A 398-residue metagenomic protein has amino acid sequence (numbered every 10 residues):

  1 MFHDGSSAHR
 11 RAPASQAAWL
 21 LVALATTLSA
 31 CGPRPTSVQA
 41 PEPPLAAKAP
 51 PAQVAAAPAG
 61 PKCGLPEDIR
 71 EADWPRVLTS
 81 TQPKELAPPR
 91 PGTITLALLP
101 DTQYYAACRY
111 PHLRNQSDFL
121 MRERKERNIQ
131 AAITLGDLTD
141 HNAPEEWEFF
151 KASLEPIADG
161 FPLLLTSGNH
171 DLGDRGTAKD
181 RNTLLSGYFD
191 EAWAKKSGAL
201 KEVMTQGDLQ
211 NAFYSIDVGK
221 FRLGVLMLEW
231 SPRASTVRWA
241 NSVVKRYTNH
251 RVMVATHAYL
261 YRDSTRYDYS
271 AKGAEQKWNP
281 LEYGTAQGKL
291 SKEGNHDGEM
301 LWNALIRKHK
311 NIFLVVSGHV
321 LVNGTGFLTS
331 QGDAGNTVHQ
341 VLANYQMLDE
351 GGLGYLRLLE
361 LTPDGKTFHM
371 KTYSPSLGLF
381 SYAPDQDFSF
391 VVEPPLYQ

Functional and structural regions predicted by a protein language model:
M1-A14: N-terminal secretory signal peptides that target proteins for export/translocation
L28-A30: C-terminal motif of bacterial Sec signal peptides marking the signal peptidase cleavage site
G32-R34: Bacterial signal peptide processing site
L45-E146, A274, Q398: N-terminal active-site segment of His-dependent metallophosphoesterases
C63-T81, P144-W239, K245-R251, K277-E282 (+3 more regions): Extended active-site neighborhood of metal-dependent phosphoesterases/phosphodiesterases
G92-T95, E126-A132, A158-L164, V218-G224 (+5 more regions): Loop/turn elements at helix/coil->beta-strand transitions in domains of secreted/extracellular proteins
Y105-A107, D140-N142, S167-G176, L209-A212 (+6 more regions): Active-site environment of divalent metal-dependent phosphoester hydrolases
L165, N279, Y283-T285, L290-P363: Conserved beta-sheet core of the metallophosphoesterase superfamily
